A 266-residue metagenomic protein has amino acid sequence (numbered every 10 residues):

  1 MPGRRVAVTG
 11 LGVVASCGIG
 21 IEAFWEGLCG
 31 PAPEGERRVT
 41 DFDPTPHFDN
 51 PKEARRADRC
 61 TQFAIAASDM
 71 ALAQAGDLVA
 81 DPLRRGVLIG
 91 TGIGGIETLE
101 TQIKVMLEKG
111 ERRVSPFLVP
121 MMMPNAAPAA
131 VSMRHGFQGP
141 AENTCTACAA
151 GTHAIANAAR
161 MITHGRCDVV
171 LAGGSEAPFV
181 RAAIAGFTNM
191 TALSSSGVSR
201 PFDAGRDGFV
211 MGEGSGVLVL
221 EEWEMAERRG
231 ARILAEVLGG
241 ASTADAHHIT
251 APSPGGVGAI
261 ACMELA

Functional and structural regions predicted by a protein language model:
M1-G3, A32-A66, G94-N157, R166 (+1 more regions): Conserved catalytic cysteine-centered active-site region of acyl-thioester-dependent Claisen-condensing enzymes
M1-V8, A80-P82: Flexible, low-complexity linker/loop segments at domain and module junctions
R5-V14, I21, E26-C29, P33-G35 (+1 more regions): Condensing-enzyme catalytic core mediating Claisen C-C bond formation in acyl metabolism
V8-G10, L28, S68, V87 (+7 more regions): Conserved small-residue
G12-V14, T91-G94, T146-A150, G174-F179 (+1 more regions): Acidic, glycine-rich active-site loops and adjacent beta-strand->loop/helix elements that engage anionic groups
G18-I19, T98-T101, V180-G186, H247-P252: Short acidic, glycine/serine/threonine-rich loops at helix termini
A64-A75, A127, A154, E221-E222 (+1 more regions): Short, well-ordered amphipathic alpha-helical segments that serve as non-catalytic structural scaffolds within diverse
P82-I89, A141-T146, C167-S175, R232-G240: Beta-strand segments within the central parallel beta-sheet cores of soluble alpha/beta enzyme folds
